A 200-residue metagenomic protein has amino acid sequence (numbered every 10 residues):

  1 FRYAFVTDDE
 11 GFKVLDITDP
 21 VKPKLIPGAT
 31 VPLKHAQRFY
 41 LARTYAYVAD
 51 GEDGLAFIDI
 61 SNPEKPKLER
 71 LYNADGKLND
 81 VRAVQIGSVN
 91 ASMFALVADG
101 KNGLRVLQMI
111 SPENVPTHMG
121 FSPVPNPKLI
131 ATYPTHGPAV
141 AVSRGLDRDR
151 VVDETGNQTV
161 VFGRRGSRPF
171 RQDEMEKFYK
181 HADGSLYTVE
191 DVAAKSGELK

Functional and structural regions predicted by a protein language model:
F1-K200: Feature marking well-ordered beta-strand scaffolds used for ligand recognition
